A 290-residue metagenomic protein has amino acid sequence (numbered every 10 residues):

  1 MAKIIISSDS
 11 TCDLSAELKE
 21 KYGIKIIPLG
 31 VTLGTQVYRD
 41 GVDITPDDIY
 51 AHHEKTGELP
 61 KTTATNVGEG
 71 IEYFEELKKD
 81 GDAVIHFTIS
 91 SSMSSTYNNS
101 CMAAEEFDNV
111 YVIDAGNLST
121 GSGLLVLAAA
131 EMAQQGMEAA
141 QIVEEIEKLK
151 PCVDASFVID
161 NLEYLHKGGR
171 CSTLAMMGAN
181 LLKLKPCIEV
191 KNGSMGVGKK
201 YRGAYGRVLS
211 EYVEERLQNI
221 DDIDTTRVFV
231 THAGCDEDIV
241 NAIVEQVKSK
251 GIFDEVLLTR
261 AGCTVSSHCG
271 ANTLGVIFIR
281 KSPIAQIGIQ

Functional and structural regions predicted by a protein language model:
K3, T11-K25, G30, M93-Y111 (+1 more regions): Mixed-charge interfacial surface used for oligomerization/domain docking and macromolecular partner engagement
K3-I4, G81: Local beta-strand N-terminus motif with an aromatic residue
I5-A64: N-terminal glycine-rich anion-binding loop in soluble enzyme alpha/beta folds
S8, T88, H232: Short beta-strand/turn micro-motifs composed of small residues that flank or help shape donor/cofactor-binding pockets
I44, T65-G68, G116, T120: Residues at secondary-structure transition points
P46-I49, V67-G70, V126, L209 (+1 more regions): A general structural signal for well-ordered alpha-helical segments in protein cores
H52-K55, G81-H86, A104-A115, L258: Glycine/charged-rich beta-loop-alpha catalytic/anionic-binding loops adjacent to active sites
T56-E58, A64-S91, N98-N99, V143 (+1 more regions): Glycine-rich phosphate- or other oxyanion-binding loops that anchor nucleotides, phosphorylated ligands
